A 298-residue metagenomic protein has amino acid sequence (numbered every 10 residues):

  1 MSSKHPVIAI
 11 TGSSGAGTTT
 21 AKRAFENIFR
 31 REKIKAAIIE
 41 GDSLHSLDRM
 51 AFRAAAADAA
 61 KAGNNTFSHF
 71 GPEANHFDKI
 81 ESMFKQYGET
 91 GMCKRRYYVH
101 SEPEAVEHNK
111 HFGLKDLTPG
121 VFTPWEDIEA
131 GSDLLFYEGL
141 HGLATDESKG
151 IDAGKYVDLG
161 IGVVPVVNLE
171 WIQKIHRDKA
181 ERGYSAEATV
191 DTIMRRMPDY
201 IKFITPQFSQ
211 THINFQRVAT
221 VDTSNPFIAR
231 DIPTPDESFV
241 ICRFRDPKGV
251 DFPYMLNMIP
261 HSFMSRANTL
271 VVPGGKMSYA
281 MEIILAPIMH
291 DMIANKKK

Functional and structural regions predicted by a protein language model:
M1-H5: Phosphate-binding P-loop
V7-T11: Short hydrophobic/aromatic beta-strand immediately N-terminal to the Walker A/P-loop
S14: The conserved Walker
T18: Conserved lysine of the Walker
A21-K22, E26: Post-Walker A alpha-helix
R31-E40, L44-E107: Conserved nucleotide-sensing/catalytic segment adjacent to the nucleotide-binding pocket in NTP-handling enzymes
K115-A130, L134, I151, K155 (+1 more regions): C-terminal accessory "lid"/substrate-recognition subdomains
